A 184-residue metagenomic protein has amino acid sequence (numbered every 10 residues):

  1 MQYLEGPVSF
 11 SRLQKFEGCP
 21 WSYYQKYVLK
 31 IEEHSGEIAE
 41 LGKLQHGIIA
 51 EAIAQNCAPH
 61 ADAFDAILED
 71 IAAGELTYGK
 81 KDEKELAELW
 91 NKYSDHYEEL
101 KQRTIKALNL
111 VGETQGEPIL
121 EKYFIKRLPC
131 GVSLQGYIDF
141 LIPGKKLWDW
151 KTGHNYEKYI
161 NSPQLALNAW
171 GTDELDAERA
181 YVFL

Functional and structural regions predicted by a protein language model:
M1-R12: Short acidic, Pro/Gly- and aromatic-enriched capping/linker segments at domain boundaries
V8, E40, L44, I160-P163: Generic recognition of stable, solvent-exposed alpha-helical segments in well-folded globular domains
S11-F16, K26-V28, H34, T114 (+3 more regions): Surface-exposed loop/turn and secondary-structure junction residues enriched for glycine/proline
L13-C57, E121-K122: Nuclease catalytic cores
A39, K101-T104, L165: Hydrophobic alpha-helical segments
L44-Y123, R127-L128: A non-catalytic, helix-rich entry segment at domain boundaries
P118-L184: Mg2+/Mn2+-dependent nuclease catalytic core
